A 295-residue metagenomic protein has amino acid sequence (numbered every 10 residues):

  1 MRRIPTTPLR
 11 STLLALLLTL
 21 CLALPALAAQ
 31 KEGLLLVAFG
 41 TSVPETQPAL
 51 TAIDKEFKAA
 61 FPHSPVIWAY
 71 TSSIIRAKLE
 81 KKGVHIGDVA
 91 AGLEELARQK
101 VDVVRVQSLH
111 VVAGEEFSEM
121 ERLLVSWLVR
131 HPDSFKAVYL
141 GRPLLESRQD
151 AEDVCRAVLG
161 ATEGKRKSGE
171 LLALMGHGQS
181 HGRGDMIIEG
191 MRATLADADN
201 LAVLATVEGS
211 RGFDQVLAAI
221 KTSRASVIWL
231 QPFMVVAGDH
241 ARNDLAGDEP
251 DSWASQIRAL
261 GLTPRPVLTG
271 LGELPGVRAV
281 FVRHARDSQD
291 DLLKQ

Functional and structural regions predicted by a protein language model:
R2-L14: Bacterial N-terminal signal peptides that target proteins for export
T12-P25: Bacterial N-terminal signal peptides
A29-Q231, V235-Q295: Extended amphipathic ligand-handling, pore-lining, and cofactor/metal-binding catalytic surfaces
